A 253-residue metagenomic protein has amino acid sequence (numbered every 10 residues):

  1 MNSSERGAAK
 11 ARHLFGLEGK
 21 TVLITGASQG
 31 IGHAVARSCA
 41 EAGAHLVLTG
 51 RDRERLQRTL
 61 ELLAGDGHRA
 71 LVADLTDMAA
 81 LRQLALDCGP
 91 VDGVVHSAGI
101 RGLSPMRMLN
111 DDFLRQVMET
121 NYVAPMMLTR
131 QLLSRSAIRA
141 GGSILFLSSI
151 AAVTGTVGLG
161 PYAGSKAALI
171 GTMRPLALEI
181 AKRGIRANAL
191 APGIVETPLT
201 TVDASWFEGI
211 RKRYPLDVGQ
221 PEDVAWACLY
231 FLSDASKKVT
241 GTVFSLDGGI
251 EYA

Functional and structural regions predicted by a protein language model:
N2-H13, T154, T240-A253: Short C-terminal tail/terminal secondary-structure segment of NAD(P)H-dependent dehydrogenase/reductase domains
S28-Q29: Conserved glycine-rich cofactor-binding loop
P105-M106, N110-R115, I210: Substrate-binding pocket helix/loop in short-chain dehydrogenase/reductase
T129, S165, M173: Active-site helix of classical SDR
S134, L178-K182, K237: Alpha-helical segment proximal to the catalytic Tyr-Lys
S149: Residue(s) in the substrate-gating loop at a strand-loop-helix junction that position the organic substrate next
A189, R211-V239, L246-G248: C-terminal helical subdomain
